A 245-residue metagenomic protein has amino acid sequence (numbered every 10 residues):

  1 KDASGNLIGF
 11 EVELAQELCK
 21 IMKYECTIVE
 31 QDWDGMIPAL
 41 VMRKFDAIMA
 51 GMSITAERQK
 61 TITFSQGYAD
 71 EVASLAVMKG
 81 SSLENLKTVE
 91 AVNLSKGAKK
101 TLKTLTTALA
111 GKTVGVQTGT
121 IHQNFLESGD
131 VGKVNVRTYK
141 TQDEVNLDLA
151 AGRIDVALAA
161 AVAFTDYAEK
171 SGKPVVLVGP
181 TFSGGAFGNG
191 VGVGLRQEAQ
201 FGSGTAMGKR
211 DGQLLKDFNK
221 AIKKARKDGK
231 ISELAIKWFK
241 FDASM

Functional and structural regions predicted by a protein language model:
K1-M52, K60, D228: Extracytoplasmic small-molecule ligand-binding "clamshell" domains of the periplasmic binding protein/Venus flytrap
V12-E13, T27-P38, K99-L102, R137-A151 (+1 more regions): Short helix-initiation/N-cap motifs at beta->coil->alpha
L18, L40-V41, L149-A150, T205 (+1 more regions): Hydrophobic residues within well-ordered alpha-helices
C19-E30, A108-T113, S128-T141, A151-R153: A local structural motif
Y24-T27, D34, S53, K60-V114 (+1 more regions): A conserved helix-loop-strand patch within extracytoplasmic ligand-binding domains of the periplasmic binding
D34-P38, G51-T61, N124-G129, D155-G190 (+2 more regions): A ligand-binding cleft/hinge motif common to bilobed small-molecule-binding domains
D70-S74, E169-K216, F241-M245: Periplasmic-binding protein-like
T88-Q117, I121-S128, Q213-M245: Ligand-binding clefts/hinges and TM-proximal coupling segments of bilobed small-molecule sensing domains
